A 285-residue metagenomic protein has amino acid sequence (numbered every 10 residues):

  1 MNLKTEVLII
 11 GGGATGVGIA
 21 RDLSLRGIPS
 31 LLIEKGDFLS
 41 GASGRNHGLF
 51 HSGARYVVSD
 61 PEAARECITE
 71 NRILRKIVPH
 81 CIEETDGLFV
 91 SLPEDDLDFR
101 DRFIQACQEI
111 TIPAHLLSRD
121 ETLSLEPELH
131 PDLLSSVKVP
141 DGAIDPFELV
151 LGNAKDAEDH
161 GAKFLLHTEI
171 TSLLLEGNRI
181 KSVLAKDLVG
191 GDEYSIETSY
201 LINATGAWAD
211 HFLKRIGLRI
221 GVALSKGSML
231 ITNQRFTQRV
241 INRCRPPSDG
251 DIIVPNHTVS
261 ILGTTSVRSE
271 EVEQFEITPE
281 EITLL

Functional and structural regions predicted by a protein language model:
N2-T15: Beta1/beta-strand and adjacent pyrophosphate-binding region of the FAD-binding site in flavoprotein oxidoreductases
L3-T5, G190-Y200: Core beta-strand elements of the Rossmann-like FAD/NAD(P) dinucleotide-binding domain in flavoenzyme oxidoreductases
A20, S30, A114: Hydrophobic anchor at the start of a short beta-strand that flanks the dinucleotide cofactor-binding loop
D22-L25, F50, K76, H80-E84 (+2 more regions): Active-site substrate-recognition segment that forms the wall of the catalytic cavity or substrate channel
S24-G44: Glycine-rich FAD pyrophosphate-binding loop
H47-E121, L125: Dinucleotide-binding Rossmann-like beta1-alpha1 core, especially the glycine-rich loop that anchors the ADP
V90-H160, L165-L166, S172-R179, L184 (+1 more regions): Flavin (FAD/FMN) cofactor-binding and adjacent substrate-gating region of FAD-dependent oxidoreductase domains
